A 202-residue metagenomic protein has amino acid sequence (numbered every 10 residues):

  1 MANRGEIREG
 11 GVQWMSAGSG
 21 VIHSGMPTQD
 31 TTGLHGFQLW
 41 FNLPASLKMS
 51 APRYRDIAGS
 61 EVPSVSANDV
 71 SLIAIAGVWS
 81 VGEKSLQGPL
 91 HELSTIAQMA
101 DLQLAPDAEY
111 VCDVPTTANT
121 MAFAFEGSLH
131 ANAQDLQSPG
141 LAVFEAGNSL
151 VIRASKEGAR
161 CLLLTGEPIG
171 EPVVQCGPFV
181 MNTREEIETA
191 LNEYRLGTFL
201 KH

Functional and structural regions predicted by a protein language model:
M1-H202: Jelly-roll (double-stranded beta-helix
